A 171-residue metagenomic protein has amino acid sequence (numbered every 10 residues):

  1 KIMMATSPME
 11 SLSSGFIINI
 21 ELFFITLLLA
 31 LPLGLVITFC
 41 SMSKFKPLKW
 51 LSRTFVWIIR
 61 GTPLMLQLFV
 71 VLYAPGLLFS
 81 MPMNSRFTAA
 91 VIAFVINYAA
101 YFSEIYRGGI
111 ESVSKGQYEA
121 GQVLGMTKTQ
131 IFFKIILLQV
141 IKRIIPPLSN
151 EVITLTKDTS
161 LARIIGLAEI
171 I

Functional and structural regions predicted by a protein language model:
K1-I171: Transmembrane alpha-helices and adjacent helix-loop boundaries
